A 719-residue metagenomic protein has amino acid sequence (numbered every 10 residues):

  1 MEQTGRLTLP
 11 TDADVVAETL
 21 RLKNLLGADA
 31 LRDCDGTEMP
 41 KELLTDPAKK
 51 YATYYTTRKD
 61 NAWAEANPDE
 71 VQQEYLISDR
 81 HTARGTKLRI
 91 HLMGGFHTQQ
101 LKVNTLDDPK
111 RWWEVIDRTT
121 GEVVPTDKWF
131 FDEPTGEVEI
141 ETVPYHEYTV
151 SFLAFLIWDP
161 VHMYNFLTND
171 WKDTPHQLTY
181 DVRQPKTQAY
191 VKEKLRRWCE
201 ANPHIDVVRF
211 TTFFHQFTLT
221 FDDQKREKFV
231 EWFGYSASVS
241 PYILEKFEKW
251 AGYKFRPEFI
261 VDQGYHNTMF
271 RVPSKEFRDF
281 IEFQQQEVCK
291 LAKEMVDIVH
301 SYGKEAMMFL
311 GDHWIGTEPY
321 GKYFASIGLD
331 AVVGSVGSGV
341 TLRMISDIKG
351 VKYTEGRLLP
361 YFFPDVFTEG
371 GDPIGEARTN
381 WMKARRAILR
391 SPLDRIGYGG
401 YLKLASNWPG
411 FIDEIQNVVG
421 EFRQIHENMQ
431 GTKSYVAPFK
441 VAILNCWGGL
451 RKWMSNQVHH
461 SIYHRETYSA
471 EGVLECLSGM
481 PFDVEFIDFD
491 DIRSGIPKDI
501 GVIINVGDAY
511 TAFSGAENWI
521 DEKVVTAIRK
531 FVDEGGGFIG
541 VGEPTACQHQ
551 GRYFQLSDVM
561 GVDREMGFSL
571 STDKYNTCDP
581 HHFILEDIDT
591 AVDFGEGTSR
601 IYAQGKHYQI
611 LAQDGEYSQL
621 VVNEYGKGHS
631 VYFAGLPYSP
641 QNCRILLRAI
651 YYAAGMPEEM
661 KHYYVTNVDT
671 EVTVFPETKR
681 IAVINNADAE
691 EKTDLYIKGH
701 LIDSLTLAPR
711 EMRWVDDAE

Functional and structural regions predicted by a protein language model:
E2-R58, E65-H97: Noncatalytic N-terminal accessory/assembly modules of large enzymes
T8, A13-K49, L195-R209, A331-V332 (+3 more regions): Catalytic domains of carbohydrate-active enzymes, especially glycoside hydrolases
L26, A62-A64, L195-R196, R209-F213 (+10 more regions): Hydrophobic targeting/anchoring helices
P68-S326, M344: Polysaccharide-binding and catalytic clefts of secreted carbohydrate-active enzymes
L219-D222, K403-Y435, R552-Q555, V559-L570 (+3 more regions): Extracellular ligand-binding/catalytic regions of CAZymes and related secreted enzymes and adhesion modules
G328-G334, G495-E517: Short, well-ordered secondary-structure micro-motifs within conserved domains or adaptor modules
S461-F486: Short helix-loop-beta junction
G515-A591, E596-T598: A glycine-rich, often tryptophan-bearing local segment used as a flexible ligand/cofactor-contacting loop or short
